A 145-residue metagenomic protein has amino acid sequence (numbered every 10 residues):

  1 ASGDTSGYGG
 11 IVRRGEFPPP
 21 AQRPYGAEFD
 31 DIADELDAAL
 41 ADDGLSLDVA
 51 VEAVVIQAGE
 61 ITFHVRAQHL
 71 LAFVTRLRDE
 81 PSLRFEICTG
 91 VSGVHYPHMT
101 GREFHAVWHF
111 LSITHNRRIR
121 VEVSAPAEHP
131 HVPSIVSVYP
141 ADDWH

Functional and structural regions predicted by a protein language model:
A1-H145: Conserved helix-adjacent loop modules within structured domains
